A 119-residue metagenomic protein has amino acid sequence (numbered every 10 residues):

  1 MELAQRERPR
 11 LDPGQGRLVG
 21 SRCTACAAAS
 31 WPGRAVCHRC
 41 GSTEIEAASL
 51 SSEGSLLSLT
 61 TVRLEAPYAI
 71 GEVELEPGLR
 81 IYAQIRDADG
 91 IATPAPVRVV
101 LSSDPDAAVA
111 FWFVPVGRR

Functional and structural regions predicted by a protein language model:
R17-G20, R34: Residues immediately within or flanking Cys/His clusters that coordinate Zn2+ in small zinc-binding modules
R22-A25, V36: The −1 position to Zn-ligating cysteines in a subset of zinc-ribbon hairpins
T24-A27, G41: Cys/His-coordinated zinc-binding microdomains
G54-L56: Conserved hydrophobic positions within beta-strands
L59-E65: Short, conserved beta-turn/loop elements at beta-strand boundaries and strand-helix junctions
A69-P77, Q84, W112-F113: Short, acidic/hydrophobic/Gly-rich beta-strand patch recurrent on exposed beta strands that often constitutes part
D87-V99: Short nucleic-acid-contacting surface segments enriched for D/E, G, S/T with interspersed K/R
S102-R119: OB-fold/S1-family single-stranded nucleic acid-binding modules
